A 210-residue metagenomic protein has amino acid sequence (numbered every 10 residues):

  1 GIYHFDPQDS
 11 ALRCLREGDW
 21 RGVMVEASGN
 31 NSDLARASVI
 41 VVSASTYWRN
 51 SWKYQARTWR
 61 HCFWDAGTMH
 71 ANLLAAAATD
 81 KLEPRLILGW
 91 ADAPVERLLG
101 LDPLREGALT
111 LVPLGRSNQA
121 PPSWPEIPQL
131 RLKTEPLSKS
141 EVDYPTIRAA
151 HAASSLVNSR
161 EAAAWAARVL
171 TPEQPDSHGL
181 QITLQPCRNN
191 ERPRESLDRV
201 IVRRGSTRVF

Functional and structural regions predicted by a protein language model:
G1-F210: Acidic, surface-exposed loops and disordered segments
